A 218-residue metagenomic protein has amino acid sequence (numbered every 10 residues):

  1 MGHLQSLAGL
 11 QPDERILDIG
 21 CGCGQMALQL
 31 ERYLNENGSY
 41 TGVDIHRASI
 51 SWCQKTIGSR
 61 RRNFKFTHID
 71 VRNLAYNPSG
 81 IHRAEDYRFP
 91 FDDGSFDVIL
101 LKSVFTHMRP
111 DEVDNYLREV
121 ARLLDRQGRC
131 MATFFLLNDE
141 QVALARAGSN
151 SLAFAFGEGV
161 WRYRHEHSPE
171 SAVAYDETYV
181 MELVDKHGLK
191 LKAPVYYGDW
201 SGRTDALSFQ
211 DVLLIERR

Functional and structural regions predicted by a protein language model:
M1-L7, C23-E31, G38-R88, N115 (+1 more regions): Class I (Rossmann-like) S-adenosyl-L-methionine-dependent methyltransferase catalytic domain, capturing the SAM-binding
D13-G22: Conserved class I S-adenosyl-L-methionine
N35, M108-R109, L124-D125: Helix-to-beta-strand junctions that scaffold the AdoMet/dcAdoMet cofactor pocket in Class I SAM-dependent enzymes
D97: Conserved acidic residues
L100: A conserved beta-strand element that flanks and buttresses the S-adenosyl-L-methionine
S103-V104: Short catalytic micro-motifs in class I SAM-dependent methyltransferases
D114-R126: A short glycine-rich, Lys/Arg-flanked "PGG" loop and its adjoining helix->strand segment in the class I
